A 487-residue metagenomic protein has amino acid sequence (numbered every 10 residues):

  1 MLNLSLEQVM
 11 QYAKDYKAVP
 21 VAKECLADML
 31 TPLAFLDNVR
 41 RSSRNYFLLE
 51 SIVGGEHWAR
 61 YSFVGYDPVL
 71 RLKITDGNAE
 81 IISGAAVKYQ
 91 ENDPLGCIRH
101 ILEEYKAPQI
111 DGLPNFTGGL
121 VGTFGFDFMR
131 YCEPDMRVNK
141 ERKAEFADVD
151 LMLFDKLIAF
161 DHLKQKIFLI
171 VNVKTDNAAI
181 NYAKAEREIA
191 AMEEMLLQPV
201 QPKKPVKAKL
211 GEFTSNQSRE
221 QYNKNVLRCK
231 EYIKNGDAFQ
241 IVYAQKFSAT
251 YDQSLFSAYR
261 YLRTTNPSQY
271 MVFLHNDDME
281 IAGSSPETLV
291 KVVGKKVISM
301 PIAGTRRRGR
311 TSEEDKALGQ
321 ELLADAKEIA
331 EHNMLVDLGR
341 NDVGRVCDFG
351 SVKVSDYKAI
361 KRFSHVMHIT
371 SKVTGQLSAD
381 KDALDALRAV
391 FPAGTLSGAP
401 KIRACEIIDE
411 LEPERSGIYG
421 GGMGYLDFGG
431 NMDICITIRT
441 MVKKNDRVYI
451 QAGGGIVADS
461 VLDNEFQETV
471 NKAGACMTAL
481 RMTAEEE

Functional and structural regions predicted by a protein language model:
M1-E487: Extended alpha-helical targeting/anchoring segments, especially N-terminal organellar/secretory targeting helices
